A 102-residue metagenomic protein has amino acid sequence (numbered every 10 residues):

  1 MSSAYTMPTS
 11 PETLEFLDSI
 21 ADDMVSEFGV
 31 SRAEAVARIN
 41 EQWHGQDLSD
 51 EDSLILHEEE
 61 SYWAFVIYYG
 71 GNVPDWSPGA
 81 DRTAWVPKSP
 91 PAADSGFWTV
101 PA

Functional and structural regions predicted by a protein language model:
M1-A102: C-terminal alpha-helical interaction appendages
